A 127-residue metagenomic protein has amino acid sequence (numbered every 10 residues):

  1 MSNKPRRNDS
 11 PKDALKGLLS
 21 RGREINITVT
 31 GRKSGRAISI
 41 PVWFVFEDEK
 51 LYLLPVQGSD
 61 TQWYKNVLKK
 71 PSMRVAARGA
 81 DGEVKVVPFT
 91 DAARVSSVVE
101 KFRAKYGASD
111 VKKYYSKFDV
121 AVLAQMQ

Functional and structural regions predicted by a protein language model:
M1-E24: Extreme N-terminal tail/first-helix region
N3-P5, G58-Q127: Short, structured beta-strand-loop surface elements
D13-A14, F46, A77, D81: Generic signal for short, ordered secondary-structure residues within or immediately flanking folded domains
L15-G17, Y52-K65: Covalent nucleotidyltransferase core used to form phosphodiester bonds in nucleic acids
L19, V45, Y115: Extracellular/periplasmic catalytic domains that process cell-envelope and extracellular macromolecules
G22-V56, M73: Short beta-strand segments
